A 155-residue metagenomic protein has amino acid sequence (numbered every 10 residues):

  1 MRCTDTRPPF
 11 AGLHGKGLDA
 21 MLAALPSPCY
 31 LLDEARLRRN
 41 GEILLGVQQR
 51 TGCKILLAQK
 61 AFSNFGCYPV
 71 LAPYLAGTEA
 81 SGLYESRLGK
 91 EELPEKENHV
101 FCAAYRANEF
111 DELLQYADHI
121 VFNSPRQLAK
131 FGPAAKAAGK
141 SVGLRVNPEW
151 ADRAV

Functional and structural regions predicted by a protein language model:
D5-T6, L13-C29: Generic N-terminal amphipathic, Lys/Arg-enriched alpha-helix
F10-G12, R38-R39, K60, F101-C102: Short, motif-level signal for alpha-helix interfacial/capping segments enriched in acidic residues and aromatics/proline
L13-G17, E42-I43, Q49, K54-F62: N-terminal glycine-rich anion-binding loops that anchor highly charged ligand groups
A24-R50: An N-cap/entry alpha-helix motif that binds or orients negatively charged groups
C53-V155: Active-site-proximal beta-alpha core segment in soluble small-molecule metabolic enzymes
